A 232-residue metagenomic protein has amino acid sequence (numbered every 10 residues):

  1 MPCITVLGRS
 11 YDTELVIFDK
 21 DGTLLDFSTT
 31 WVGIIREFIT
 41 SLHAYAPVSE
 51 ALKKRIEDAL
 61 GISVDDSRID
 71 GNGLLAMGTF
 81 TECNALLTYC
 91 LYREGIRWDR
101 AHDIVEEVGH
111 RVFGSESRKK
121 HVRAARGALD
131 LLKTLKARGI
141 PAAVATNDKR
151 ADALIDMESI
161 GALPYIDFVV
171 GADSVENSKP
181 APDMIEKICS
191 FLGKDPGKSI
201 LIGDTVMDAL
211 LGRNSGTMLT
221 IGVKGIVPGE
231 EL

Functional and structural regions predicted by a protein language model:
R9-Y11, A137-I140, L192-K198: Glycine-rich phosphate-binding loop signature in dinucleotide/nucleotide-binding domains
Y11-R126, A137-R138: N-terminal helical cap/lid subdomain that shapes the substrate entry/recognition surface in HAD-like hydrolases
V16, T23, E107-V112, A128-E158 (+1 more regions): Substrate-recognition element of Asp-dependent hydrolases with the DxDx(T/V) motif
D65, G161-G171, E231-L232: Structural recognition of alpha->loop->beta junctions
R97, L163-D167, D195: Conserved H-loop
L129-A137, C189, A209-N214: Surface-exposed amphipathic alpha-helices with a cationic face
S178-A209: Conserved Lys-Pro-Asp/Glu-containing loop-to-beta segment of HAD-superfamily phosphomonoesterases, centered on
I200-L232: Acidic, Mg2+-coordinating phosphoryl-transfer loop and its flanking beta/alpha structural elements, shared across
